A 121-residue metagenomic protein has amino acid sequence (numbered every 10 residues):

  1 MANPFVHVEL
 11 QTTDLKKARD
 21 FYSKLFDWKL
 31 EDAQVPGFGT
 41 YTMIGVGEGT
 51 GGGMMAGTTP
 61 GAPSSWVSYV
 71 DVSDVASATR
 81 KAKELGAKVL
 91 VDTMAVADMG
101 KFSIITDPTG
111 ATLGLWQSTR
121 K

Functional and structural regions predicted by a protein language model:
M1-R19, S65-S68, W116-K121: N-terminal beta-strand motif that seeds the catalytic metal site of vicinal oxygen chelate
A2, E9-G49, E84: Core segments of cupin and vicinal oxygen chelate
V6, F26, E31, M55 (+1 more regions): Generic, ordered loop/turn and secondary-structure boundary motif
L15, V70-T112: Vicinal oxygen chelate
A18-D20, M54, S64, A78-R80 (+3 more regions): Short acidic, gly/pro-rich beta-turn/loop elements at beta-sheet edges and active-site/ligand-binding grooves
W28-S65, P108, T112-Q117: Conserved short beta-strand elements that form part of the metal-binding/catalytic scaffold of enzyme active sites
A33, D92-T93, R120: Residue-level detector of family-conserved "landmark" positions at structurally sensitive sites
